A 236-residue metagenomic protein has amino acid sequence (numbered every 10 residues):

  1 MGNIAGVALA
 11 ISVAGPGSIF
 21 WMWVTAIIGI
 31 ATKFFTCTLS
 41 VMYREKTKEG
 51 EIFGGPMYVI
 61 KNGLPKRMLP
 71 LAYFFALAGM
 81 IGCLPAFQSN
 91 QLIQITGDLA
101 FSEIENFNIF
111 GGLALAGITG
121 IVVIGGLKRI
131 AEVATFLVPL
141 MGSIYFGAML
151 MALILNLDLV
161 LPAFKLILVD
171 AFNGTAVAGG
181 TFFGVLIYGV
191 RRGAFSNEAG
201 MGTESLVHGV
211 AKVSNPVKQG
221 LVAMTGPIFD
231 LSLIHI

Functional and structural regions predicted by a protein language model:
M1-G2, L71-N90, G111-A116, G120 (+4 more regions): Hydrophobic, membrane-embedded alpha-helices of multi-pass small-molecule transporters
A5-S12, G55-Y58, Q94, G202-A211 (+1 more regions): Re-entrant/interfacial helical elements at transmembrane boundaries that shape and gate the permeation pathway
S12-G50, D230-L231: Extracellular loop-to-transmembrane helix junctions
V13, T38-M80, P85-G112, P162-G180: Inter-helical loop and helix-membrane interface segments of multi-pass membrane transporters/permeases
P16-W23, K66-Y73, V213-P227: Membrane-interface alpha-helices at helix entry/exit sites of multi-pass transporters
I93-T96, F107-L155, V160-L168: Membrane-interface loop-to-helix entry segments
F136-I144, S205-L231: Junctions where cytoplasmic loops transition into the N-terminal start of transmembrane alpha-helices in multi-pass
I234-I236: Conserved small/polar residues in nucleotide/adenosyl-binding loops
